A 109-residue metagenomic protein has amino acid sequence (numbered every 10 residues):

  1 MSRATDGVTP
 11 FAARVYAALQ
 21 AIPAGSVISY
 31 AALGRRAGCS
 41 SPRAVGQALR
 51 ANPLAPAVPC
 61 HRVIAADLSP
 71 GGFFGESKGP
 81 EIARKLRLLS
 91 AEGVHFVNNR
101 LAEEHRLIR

Functional and structural regions predicted by a protein language model:
M1-R109: Nucleic acid-binding interface residues in structured DNA/RNA-binding domains, emphasizing the DNA-engaging scaffolds
